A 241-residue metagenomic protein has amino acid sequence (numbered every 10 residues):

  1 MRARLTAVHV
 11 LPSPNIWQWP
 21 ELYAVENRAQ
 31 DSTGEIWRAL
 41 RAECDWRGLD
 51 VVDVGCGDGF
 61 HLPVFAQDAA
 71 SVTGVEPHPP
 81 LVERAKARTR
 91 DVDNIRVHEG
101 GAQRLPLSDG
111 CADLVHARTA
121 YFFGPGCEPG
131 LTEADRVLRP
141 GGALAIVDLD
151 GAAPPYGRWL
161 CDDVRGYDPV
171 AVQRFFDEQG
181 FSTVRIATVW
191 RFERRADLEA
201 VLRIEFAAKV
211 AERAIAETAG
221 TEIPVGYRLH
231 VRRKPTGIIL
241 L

Functional and structural regions predicted by a protein language model:
M1-R47, F60-V64, E205: Conserved class I S-adenosyl-L-methionine
G48-L49, G110: Nucleotide donor/acceptor-binding cores
V52, G57-R104: Class I SAM-dependent methyltransferase SAM/SAH-binding core
D58, D177, S182-L241: Conserved Class I S-adenosyl-L-methionine
Q103-L114: A short acidic, Gly/Pro-enriched loop at the edge of an enzyme's catalytic core that lines a small-molecule cofactor
D113-C127: A short SAM/SAH-binding and catalytic strip from SAM-dependent methyltransferases
E128-P140: A short glycine-rich, Lys/Arg-flanked "PGG" loop and its adjoining helix->strand segment in the class I
A143-R174: Conserved class I S-adenosyl-L-methionine
